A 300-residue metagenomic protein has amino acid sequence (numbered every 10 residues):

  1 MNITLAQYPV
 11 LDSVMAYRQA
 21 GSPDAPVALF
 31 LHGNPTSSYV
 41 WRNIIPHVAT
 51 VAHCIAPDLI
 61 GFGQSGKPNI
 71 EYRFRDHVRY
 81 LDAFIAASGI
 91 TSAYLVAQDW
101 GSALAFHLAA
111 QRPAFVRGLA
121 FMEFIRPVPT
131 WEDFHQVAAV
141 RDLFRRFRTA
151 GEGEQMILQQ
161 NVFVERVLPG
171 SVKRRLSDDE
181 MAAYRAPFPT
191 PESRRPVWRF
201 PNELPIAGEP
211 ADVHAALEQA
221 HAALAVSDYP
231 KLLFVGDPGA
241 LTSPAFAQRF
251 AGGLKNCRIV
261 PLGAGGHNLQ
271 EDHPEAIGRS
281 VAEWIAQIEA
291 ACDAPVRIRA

Functional and structural regions predicted by a protein language model:
M1-I3, V10-M15, A20, I55 (+6 more regions): Flexible "cap/lid" subdomain of the alpha/beta-hydrolase fold that forms the substrate-access gate
L5, A28, H32-N34, P113-V116: N-terminal Rossmann-like NAD(P)+-binding domain of SDR-like oxidoreductases, especially those catalyzing
Q19-Q64: Conserved HGGG/HGGXW glycine-rich cap/lid loop of the alpha/beta-hydrolase fold
S37-S38, A103, G266: A short, glycine- and basic residue-enriched loop/turn that sits immediately adjacent to a domain's principal
G265-G278: Catalytic histidine-centered segment of alpha/beta-hydrolase-like enzymes
I288-A300: Alpha/beta-hydrolase-fold serine-hydrolase catalytic core, especially in secreted/extracellular enzymes
